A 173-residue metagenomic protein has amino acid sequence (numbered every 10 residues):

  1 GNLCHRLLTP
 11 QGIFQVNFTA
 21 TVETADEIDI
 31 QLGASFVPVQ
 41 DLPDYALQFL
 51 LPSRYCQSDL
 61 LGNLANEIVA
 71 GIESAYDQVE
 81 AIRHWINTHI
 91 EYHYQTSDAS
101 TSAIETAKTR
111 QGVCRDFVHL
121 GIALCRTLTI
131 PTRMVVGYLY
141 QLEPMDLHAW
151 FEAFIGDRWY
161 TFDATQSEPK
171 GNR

Functional and structural regions predicted by a protein language model:
G1-N17: A surface-exposed beta-strand-loop module
L8, F36-V37, Y160-T165: Intrinsically disordered, low-complexity boundary segments flanking structured domains
T9, V22-D26, I155: Non-catalytic surface loops within mature trypsin-like serine protease
V16-N17, V22-D26, I30-G33, Q40-G112 (+1 more regions): Secondary-structure boundary elements
H84, D116-R173: Hydrophobic/aromatic-rich core segments of domains that either
